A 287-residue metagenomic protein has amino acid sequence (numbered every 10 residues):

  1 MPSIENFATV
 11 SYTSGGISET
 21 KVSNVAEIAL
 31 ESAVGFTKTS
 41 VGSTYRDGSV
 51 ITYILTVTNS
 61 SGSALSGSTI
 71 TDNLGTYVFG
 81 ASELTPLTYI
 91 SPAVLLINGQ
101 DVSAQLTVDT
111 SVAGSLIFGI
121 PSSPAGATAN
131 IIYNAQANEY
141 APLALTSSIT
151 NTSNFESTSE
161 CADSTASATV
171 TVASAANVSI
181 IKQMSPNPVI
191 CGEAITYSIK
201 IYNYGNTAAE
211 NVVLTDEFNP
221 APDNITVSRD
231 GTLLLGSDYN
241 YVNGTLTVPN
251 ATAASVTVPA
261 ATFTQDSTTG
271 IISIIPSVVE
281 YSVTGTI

Functional and structural regions predicted by a protein language model:
M1-I287: Exported/extracytosolic protein signature
